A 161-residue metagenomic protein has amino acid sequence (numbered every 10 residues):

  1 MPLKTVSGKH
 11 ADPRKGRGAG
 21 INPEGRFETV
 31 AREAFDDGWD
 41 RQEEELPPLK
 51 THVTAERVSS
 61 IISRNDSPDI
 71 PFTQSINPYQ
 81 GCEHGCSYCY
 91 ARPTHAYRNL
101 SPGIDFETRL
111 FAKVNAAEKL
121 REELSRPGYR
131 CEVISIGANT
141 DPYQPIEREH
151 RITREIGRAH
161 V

Functional and structural regions predicted by a protein language model:
M1-Q74: Flexible, acidic/Gly-rich N-terminal and inter-domain linker regions that tether and position cofactor-handling modules
E44-Y79, S87-R158: Conserved Radical SAM active-site core
H84: Basic (Lys/Arg-enriched) interaction patch that binds polyanionic ligands
